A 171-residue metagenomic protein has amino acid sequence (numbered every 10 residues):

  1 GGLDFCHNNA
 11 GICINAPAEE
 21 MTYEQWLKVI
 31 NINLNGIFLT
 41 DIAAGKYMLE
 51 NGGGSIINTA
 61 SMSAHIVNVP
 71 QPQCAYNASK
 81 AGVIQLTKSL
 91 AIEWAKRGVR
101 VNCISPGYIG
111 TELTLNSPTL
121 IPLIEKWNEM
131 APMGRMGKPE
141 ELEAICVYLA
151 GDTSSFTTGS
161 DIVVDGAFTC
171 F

Functional and structural regions predicted by a protein language model:
N9-I14, A167: Conserved NAD(P)H cofactor-binding loop of Rossmann-fold oxidoreductase domains
P17-A18, Q25-I30, P72, W127: Substrate-binding pocket helix/loop in short-chain dehydrogenase/reductase
D41, S79, T87: Active-site helix of classical SDR
S61: Residue(s) in the substrate-gating loop at a strand-loop-helix junction that position the organic substrate next
A95, R100, T157-G159: Short, small/polar-rich loop/turn modules that mediate ligand/substrate recognition or access, typified
A131-L142, T153: A conserved structural motif in NAD(P)-dependent oxidoreductases
V147, T158-F171: Short C-terminal tail/terminal secondary-structure segment of NAD(P)H-dependent dehydrogenase/reductase domains
